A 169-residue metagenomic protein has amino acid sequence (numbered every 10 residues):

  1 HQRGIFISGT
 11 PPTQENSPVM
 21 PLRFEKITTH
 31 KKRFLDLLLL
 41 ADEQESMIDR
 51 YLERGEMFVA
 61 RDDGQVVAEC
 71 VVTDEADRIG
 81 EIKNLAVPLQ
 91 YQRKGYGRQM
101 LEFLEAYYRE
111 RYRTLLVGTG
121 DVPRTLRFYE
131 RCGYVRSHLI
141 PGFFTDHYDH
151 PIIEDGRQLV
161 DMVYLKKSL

Functional and structural regions predicted by a protein language model:
T10-H30, V163, L169: Conserved N-terminal entry element of GNAT/NAT acetyltransferase domains
E25-G55: Conserved GNAT-fold acetyl-CoA-binding loop/helix
V59, Q65-D74, R78-A86: Conserved beta-strand in the GNAT
L85-Q92, G120: A short, internal acetyl-CoA/4′-phosphopantetheine-binding micro-motif in the GNAT/acyltransferase core
Y91, G95-F103: Conserved acetyl-CoA pyrophosphate-binding loop and the N-cap/start of the following alpha-helix in GNAT-like
Y108-G120: Conserved GNAT acetyl-CoA-binding A-motif
L116-G118, E130, V135-G156: Conserved catalytic-core motifs of GNAT/GCN5-like acyltransferases
